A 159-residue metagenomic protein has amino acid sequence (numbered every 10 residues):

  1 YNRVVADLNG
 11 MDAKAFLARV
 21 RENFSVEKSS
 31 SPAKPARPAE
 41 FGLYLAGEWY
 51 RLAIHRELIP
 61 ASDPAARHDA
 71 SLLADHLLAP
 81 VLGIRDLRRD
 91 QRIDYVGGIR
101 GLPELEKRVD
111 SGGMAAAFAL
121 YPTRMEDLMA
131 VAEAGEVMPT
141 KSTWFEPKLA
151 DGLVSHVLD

Functional and structural regions predicted by a protein language model:
Y1-D159: Surface-exposed, charge/polar-rich loops and edge strands
